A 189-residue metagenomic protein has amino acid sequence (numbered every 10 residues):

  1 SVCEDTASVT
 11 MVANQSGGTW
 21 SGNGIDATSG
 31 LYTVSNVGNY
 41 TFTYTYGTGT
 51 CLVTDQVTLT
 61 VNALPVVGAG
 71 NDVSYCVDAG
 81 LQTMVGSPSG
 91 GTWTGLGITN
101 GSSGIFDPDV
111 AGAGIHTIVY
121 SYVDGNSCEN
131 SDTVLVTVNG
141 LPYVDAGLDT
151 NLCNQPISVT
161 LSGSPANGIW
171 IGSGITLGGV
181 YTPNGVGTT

Functional and structural regions predicted by a protein language model:
S1-T189: Proline- and Ser/Thr-rich low-complexity, intrinsically disordered segments
